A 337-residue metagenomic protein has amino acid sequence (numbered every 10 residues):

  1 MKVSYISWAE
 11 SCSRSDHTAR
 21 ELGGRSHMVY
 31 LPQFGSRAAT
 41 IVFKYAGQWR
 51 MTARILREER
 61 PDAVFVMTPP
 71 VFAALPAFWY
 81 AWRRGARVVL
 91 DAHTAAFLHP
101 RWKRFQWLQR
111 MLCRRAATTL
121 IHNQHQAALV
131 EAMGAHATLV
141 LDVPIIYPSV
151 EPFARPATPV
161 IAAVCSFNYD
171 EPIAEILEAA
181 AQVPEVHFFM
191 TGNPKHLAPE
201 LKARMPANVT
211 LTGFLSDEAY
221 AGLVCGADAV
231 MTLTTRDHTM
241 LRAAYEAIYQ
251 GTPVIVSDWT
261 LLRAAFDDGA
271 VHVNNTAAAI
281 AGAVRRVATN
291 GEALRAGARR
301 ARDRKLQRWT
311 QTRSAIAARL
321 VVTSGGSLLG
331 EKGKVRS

Functional and structural regions predicted by a protein language model:
S13, R114-E151: Donor nucleotide-sugar binding/catalytic pocket of nucleotide-sugar-dependent glycosyltransferases
G35, A86-K103, A117-T118, Y147: A short, histidine- and acid-enriched strand-loop-helix "catalytic/donor-clamping" loop that lines the nucleotide-sugar
P152-E171, L177-V183, F189: Conserved donor-binding/catalytic core segment of Leloir-type glycosyltransferases
A198-E218: Nucleotide-activated donor-binding/catalytic signature segment of Leloir-type glycosyltransferases, i.e., the conserved
C225-T239: Acidic donor-binding loop of glycosyltransferase active sites
A229, G251-V256: Short hydrophobic beta-strand element within catalytic cores of glycosyltransferases and related nucleotide-activated
G269-A278, V284-E292: Conserved acidic donor-binding segment of nucleotide-sugar-dependent glycosyltransferases
E292-T323: A charged, aromatic-enriched C-terminal amphipathic alpha-helix characteristic of glycosyltransferases across folds
